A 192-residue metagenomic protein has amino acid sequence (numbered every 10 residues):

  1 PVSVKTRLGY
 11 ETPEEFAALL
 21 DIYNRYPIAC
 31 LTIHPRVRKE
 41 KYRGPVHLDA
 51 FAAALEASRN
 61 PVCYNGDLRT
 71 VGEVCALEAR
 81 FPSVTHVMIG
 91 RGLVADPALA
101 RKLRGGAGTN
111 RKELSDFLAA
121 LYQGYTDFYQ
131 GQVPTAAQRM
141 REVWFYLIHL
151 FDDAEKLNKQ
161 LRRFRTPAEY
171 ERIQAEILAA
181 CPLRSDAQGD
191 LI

Functional and structural regions predicted by a protein language model:
P1-A18, L68-T70: Active-site glycine- and acidic-residue-rich loops that bind and position anionic ligands or nucleotide-like cofactors
S3-R7, T32-H34, C63-N65: A cross-family glycoside hydrolase active-site/sugar-binding cleft signature
L8-T12, V37-G44: Short, small-residue-enriched loops and turns at beta-alpha junctions that line or gate enzyme active sites
F16-C30, Y42, D49, A53-Y64 (+1 more regions): Alpha/beta catalytic cores of nucleotide-metabolism and tRNA/nucleoside-modifying enzymes
R36-V37, R104: Short, flexible active-site loops
